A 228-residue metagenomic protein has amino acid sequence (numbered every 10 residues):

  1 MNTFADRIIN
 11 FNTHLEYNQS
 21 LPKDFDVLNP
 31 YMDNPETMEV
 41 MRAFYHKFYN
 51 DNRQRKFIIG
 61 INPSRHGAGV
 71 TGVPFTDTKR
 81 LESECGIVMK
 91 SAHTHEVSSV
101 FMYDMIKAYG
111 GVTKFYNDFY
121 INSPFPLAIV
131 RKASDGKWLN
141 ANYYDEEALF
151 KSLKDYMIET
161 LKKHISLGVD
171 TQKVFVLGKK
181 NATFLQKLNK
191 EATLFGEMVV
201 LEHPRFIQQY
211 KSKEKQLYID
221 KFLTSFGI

Functional and structural regions predicted by a protein language model:
N2-K173, A182-L188, F206-Q209, L217-I228: A polyanion-binding, active-site-adjacent surface
A192, Y210-K211: Short, solvent-exposed helix-helix connector turns and helix-capping sites enriched in acidic/polar residues
T193-H203: Short hydrophobic/aromatic-enriched beta-strand-loop microsegments
